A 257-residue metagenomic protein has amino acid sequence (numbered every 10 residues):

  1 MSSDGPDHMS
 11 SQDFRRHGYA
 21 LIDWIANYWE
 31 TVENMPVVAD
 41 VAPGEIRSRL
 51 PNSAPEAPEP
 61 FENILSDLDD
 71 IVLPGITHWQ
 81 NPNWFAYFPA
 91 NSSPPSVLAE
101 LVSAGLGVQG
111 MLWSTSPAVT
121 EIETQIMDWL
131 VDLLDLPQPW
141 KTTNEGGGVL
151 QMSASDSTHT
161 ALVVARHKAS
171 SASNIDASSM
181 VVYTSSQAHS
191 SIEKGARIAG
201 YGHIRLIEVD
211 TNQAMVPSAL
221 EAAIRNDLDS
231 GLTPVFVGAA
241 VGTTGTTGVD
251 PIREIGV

Functional and structural regions predicted by a protein language model:
S2-E145: N-terminal entrance/gating region of PLP-dependent enzymes' catalytic architecture
S2-S11, L106-S114, W140-V149, A177-V182 (+2 more regions): Glycine- and acidic
Q12, W113-P117, E121, Q151-D156 (+1 more regions): Short, conserved micro-motifs enriched in small and acidic residues
W24, Y28, D67, I71-P74 (+7 more regions): Generic, well-ordered alpha-helical scaffold segments in large soluble proteins
A118-V119, G148-T158, Y183-S185, A240: Active-site nucleophile and cofactor-binding loops and adjacent substrate-binding regions of central metabolic enzymes
E123, M127, T143-I175, S191-G195: Conserved beta-loop-alpha segment that forms the PLP phosphate-binding cup at the N-terminus of a helix
M152, N174-F236, T246-V249: PLP-dependent aminotransferase-class I/II
A239-V257: Active-site core of PLP-dependent enzymes with the aminotransferase class I/II
